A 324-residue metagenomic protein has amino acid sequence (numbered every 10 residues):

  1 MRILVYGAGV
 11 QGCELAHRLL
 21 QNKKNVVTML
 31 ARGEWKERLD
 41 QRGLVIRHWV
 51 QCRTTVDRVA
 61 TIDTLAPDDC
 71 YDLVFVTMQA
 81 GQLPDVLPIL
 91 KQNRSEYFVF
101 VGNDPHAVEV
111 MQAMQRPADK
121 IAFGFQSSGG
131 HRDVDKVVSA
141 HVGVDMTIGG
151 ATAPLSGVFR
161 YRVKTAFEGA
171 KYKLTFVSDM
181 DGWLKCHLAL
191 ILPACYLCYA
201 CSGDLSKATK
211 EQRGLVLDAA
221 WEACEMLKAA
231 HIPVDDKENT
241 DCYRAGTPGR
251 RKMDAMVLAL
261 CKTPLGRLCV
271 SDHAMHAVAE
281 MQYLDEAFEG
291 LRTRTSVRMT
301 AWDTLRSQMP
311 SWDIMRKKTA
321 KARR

Functional and structural regions predicted by a protein language model:
M1-C52: NAD(P)+-binding Rossmann beta1-loop-alpha1 motif at the extreme N-terminus of oxidoreductases
L44-T61, I191: N-terminal glycine-rich dinucleotide-binding loop that anchors FAD/FMN and/or NAD(P) in oxidoreductases
R53-V137: Rossmann-like NAD(P)(H) cofactor-binding subdomain of soluble oxidoreductases
E109-H187: Rossmann-fold dinucleotide-binding core
V137-A151, Y199-A208, P264-M275: Helix-loop-beta segment of a Rossmann-like dinucleotide-binding subdomain
T165-F167, Q212-K237: Flavin-binding catalytic cores
D181-C224: Active-site-proximal catalytic alpha-helix in oxidoreductases
K228-R324: NAD(P)-dependent Rossmann-like dehydrogenase/reductase catalytic/cofactor-binding core
